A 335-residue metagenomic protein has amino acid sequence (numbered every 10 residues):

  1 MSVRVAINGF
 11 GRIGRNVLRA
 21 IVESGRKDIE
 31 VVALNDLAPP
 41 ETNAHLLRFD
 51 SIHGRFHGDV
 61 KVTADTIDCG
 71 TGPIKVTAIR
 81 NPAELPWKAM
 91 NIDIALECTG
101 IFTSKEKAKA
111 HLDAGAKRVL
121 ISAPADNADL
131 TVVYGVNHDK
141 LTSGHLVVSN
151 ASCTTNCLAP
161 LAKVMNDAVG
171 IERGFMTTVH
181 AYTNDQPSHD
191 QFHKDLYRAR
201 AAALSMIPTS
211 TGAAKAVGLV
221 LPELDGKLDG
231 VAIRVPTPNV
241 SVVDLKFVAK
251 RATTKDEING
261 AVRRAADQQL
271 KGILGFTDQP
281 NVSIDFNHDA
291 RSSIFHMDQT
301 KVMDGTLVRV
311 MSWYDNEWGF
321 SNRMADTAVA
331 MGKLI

Functional and structural regions predicted by a protein language model:
M1-A199, D326, L334-I335: N-terminal Rossmann-like NAD(P) cofactor-binding subdomain of oxidoreductases, focused on the glycine-rich
R4-A6, V148-S149, V243-A249, V308-Y314: Short glycine-rich or small-residue beta-strand-to-loop segments that form or flank ligand, phosphate, metal/Fe-S
R12, N16, A20, A110 (+6 more regions): Alpha-helical scaffold segments in soluble metabolic enzymes
E23-P86, G170-R173, T178-L307: C-terminal substrate-binding/catalytic lobe of Rossmann-fold NAD(P)-dependent oxidoreductases
T99-G100, C153, T209, K250 (+1 more regions): Structured loop/turn residues at secondary-structure junctions
N156, A252-T253, W318-G319: A generic structural signal for alpha-helix starts
A290-I335: NAD(P)-dependent Rossmann-like dehydrogenase/reductase catalytic/cofactor-binding core
